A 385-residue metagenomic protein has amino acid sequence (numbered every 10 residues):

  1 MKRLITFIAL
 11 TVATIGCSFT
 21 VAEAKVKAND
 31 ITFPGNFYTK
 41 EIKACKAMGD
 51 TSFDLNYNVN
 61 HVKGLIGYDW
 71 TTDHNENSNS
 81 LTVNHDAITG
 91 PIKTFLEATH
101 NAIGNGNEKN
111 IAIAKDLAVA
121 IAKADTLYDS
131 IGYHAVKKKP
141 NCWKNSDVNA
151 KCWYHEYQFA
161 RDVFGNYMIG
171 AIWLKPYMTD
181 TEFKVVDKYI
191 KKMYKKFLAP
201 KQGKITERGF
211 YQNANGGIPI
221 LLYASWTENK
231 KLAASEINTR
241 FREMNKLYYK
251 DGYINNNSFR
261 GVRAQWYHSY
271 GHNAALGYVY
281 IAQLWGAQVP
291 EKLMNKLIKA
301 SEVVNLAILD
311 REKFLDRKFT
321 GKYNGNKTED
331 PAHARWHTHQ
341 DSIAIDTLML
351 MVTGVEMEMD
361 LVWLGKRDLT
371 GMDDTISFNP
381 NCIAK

Functional and structural regions predicted by a protein language model:
M1-I8: Bacterial N-terminal signal peptides that target proteins for export
T14, L117-A124, T239-E243: A short structural micro-motif
T14-A22: C-terminal segment of classical bacterial N-terminal signal peptides
A24-K204, A214, I281, V289-K385: Extracellular glycan-targeting catalytic surfaces
A98-A102, I220-L221, L276: Conserved small-residue packing positions in alpha-helical repeats and bundles
Y157-S269: Active-site cradle of extracellular carbohydrate-active enzymes
G261-Q288: Active-site-proximal alpha-helical
